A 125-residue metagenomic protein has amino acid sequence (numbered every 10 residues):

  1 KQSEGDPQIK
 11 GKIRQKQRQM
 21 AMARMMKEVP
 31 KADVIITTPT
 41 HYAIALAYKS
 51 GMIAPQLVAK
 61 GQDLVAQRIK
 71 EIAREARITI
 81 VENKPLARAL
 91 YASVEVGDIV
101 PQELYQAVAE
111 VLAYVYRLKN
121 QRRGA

Functional and structural regions predicted by a protein language model:
K1-K70, A76-A92, V96-A125: N-terminal cationic and glycine-rich segments that engage phosphates or anionic surfaces
